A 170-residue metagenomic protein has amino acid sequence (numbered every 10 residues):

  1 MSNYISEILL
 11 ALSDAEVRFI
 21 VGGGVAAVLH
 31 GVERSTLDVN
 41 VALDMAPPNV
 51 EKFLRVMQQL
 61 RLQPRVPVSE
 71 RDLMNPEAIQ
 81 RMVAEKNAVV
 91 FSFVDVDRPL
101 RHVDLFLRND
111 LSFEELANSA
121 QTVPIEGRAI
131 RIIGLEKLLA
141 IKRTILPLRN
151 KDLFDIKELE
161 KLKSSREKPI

Functional and structural regions predicted by a protein language model:
M1-I170: Compositionally biased terminal segments of proteins
